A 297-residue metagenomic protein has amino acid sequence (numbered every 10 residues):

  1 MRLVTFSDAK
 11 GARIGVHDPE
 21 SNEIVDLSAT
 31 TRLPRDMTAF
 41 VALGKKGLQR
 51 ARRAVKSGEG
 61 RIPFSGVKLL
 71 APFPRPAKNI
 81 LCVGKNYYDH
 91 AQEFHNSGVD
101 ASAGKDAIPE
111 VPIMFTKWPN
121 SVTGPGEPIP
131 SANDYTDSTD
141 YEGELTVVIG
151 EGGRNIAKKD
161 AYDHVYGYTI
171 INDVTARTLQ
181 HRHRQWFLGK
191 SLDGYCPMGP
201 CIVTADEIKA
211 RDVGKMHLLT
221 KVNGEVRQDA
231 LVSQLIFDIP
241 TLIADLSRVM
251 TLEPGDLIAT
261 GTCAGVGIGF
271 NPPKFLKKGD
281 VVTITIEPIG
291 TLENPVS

Functional and structural regions predicted by a protein language model:
M1-P112, T283: N-terminal non-catalytic cap/leader segment that marks the start of a structured domain
V4, L70-P72, S102-K105, P130-T139 (+3 more regions): A generic local secondary-structure boundary/capping motif
A9, L48-R50, I62-P63, V67-K68 (+2 more regions): Catalytic-pocket segment enriched in acidic/His residues
F73, N79, A107, D137-T139 (+3 more regions): Residue "hotspots" at secondary-structure boundaries inside conserved domains
V99-T123, Y141, K277-P288: Structural signature of FAD isoalloxazine-binding scaffolds in flavoprotein oxidoreductases
A101, A107-E110, M114-K117, D160-W186 (+2 more regions): Flexible glycine-rich active-site/ligand-binding loops centered on an Asp-His dyad
K117-Y166, I171-V174: Non-heme Fe(II) oxygenase catalytic core, chiefly the N-lobe of the double-stranded beta-helix
